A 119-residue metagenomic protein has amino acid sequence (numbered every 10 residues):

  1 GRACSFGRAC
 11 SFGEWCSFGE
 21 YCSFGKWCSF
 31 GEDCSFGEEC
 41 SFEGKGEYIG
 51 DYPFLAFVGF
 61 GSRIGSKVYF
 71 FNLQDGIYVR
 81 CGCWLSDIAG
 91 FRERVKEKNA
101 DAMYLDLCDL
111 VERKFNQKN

Functional and structural regions predicted by a protein language model:
G1-N119: Short, glycine-biased loop/turn motifs at secondary-structure junctions and in low-complexity Ser/Thr/Pro-rich termini
